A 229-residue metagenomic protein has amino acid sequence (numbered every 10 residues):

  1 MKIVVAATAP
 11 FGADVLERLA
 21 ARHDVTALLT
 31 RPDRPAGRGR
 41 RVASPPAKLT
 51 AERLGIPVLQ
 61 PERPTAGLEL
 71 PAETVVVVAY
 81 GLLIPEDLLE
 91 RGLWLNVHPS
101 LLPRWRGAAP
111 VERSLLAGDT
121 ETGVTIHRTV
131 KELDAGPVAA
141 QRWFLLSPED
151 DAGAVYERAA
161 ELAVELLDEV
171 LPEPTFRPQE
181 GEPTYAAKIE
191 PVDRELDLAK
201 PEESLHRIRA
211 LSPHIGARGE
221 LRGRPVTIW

Functional and structural regions predicted by a protein language model:
M1-P225: One-carbon transfer enzymes
